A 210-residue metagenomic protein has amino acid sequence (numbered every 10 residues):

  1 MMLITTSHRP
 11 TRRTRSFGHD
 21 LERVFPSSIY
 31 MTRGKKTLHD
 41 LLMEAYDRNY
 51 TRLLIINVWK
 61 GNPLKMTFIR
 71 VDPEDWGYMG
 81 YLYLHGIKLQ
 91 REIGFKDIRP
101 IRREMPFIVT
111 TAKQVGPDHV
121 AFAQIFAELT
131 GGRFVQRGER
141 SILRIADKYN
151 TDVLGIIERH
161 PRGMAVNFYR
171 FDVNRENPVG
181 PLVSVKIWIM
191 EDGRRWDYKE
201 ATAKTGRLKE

Functional and structural regions predicted by a protein language model:
M1-E210: Phospho-regulatory, Ser/Thr- and acidic-rich intrinsically disordered linkers and terminal tails that flank modular
